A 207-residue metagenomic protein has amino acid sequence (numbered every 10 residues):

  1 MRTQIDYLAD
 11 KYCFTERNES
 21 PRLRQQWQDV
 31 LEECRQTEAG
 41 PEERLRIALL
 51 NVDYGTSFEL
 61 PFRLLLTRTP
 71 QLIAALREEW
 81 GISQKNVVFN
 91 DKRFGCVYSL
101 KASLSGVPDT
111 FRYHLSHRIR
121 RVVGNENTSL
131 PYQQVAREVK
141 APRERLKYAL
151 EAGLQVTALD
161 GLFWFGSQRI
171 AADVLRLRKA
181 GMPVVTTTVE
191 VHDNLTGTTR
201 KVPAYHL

Functional and structural regions predicted by a protein language model:
M1-W27: N-terminal leader/targeting segments
L8, F62-L66, E78, Q155: Nucleic-acid endonuclease domains
R17-R44, S116-E144: Short alpha-helical segments that sit at the start of domains
A39-G55, K140-Q155: Short amphipathic alpha-helical interface segments
L45-L49, G55, F62, V88 (+1 more regions): Generic signature of mature, soluble extracytoplasmic domains
D53-R63, L154-W164: Short acidic, hydrophobic short linear motifs in intrinsically disordered regions
L64-Q71, F165-A172: Short, basic interhelical loop/turn and adjoining N-cap of the next helix at nucleic-acid- or acidic-partner-contacting
L72-V139, A171-L207: DNA-binding patch around the recognition helix
